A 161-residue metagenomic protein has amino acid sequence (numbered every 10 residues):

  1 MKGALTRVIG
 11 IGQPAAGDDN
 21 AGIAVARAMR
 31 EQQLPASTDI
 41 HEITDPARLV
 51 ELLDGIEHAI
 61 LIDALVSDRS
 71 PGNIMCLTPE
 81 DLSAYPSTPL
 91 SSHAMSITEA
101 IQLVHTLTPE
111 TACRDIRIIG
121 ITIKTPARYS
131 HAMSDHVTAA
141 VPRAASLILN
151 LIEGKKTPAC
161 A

Functional and structural regions predicted by a protein language model:
M1-T125, H131-R143, L147-A159: N-terminal catalytic or cofactor-binding beta/alpha core of small enzyme domains
